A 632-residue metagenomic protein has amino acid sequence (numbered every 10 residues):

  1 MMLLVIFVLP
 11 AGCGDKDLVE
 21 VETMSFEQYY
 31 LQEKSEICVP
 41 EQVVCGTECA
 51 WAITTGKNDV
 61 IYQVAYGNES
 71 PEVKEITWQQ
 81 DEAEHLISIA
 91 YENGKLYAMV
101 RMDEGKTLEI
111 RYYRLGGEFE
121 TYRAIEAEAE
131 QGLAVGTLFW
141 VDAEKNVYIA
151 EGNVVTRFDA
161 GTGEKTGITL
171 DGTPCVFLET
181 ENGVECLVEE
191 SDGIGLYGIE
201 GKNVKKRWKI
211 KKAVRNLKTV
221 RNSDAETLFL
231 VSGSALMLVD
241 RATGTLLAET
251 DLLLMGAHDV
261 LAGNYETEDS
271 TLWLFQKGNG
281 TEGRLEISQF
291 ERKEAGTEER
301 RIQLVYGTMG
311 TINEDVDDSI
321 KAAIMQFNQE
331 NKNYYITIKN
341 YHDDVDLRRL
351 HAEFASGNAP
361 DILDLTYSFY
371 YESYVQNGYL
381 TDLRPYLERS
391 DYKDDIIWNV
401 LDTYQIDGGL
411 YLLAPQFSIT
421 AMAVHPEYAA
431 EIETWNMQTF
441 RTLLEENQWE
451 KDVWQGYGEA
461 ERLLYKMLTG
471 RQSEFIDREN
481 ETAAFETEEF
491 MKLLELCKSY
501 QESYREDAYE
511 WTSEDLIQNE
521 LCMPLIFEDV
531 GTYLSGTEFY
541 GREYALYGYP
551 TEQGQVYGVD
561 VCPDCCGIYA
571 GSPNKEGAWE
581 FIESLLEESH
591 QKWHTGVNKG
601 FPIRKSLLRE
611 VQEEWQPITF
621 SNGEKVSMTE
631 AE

Functional and structural regions predicted by a protein language model:
G14-E69, I89, M102, C175-G183 (+5 more regions): Conserved N-terminal structural module of periplasmic/extracytoplasmic solute-binding proteins
E22-M24, E72-Q79, E120-A127, T166-L170 (+2 more regions): Beta-propeller fold detector
I320, D560, F620-E632: C-terminal capping/gating helix-and-loop segments adjacent to ligand/active sites or protein-protein/ligand interfaces
N333-I396, I432, D515-M523, G536-Y540: Extracytoplasmic "Venus flytrap"/periplasmic binding protein-like
F369-A421, I432, Q438, E543-T551: Hinge/lid segment of periplasmic solute-binding proteins
I397, D407-V424, A430-K498, I517 (+1 more regions): Extracytoplasmic ligand-binding site segments that recognize negatively charged/polar headgroups
E479-W511, L534-S535, Y547-Y549: Glycine-centered hinge/linker elements that transmit conformational signals in sensory and ligand-binding systems
T537-E613, I618, V626: Extracytoplasmic/periplasmic substrate-recognition and gating elements
